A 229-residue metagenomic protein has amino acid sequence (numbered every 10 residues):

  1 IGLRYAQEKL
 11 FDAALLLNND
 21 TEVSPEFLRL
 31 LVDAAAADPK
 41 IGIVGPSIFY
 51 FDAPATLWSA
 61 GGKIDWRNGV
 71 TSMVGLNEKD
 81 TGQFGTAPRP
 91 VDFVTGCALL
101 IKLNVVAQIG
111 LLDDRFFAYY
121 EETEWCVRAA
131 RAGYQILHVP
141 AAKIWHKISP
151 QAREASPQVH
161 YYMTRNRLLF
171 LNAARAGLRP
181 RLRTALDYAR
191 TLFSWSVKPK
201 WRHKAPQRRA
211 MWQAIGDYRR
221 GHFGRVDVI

Functional and structural regions predicted by a protein language model:
I1-A13: Active-site nucleotide-sugar/metal-binding loop of Leloir-type enzymes
L10-E22: Short beta-strand-to-loop acidic/aromatic patch adjacent to the donor-nucleotide binding site
F11, D38-I41, Y134: Short, high-confidence coil segments that cap the C-terminus of an alpha-helix and link into the following beta-strand
L16, I43-S47, V139, K147: Short glycine/serine/threonine-enriched helix-capping/active-site loop that flanks the nucleotide-sugar donor pocket
S24-W58, D65: Conserved donor NDP-sugar-binding/catalytic core segment of glycosyltransferases
I64-D92: Short, flexible, basic/aromatic active-site loop/helix in glycosyltransferases
D92-L111, R115-K143: A short, conserved alpha-helix in the catalytic core of glycosyltransferases
Q158-N166, G177-I229: Non-catalytic, C-terminal membrane-associated alpha-helical segments of glycosyltransferases
